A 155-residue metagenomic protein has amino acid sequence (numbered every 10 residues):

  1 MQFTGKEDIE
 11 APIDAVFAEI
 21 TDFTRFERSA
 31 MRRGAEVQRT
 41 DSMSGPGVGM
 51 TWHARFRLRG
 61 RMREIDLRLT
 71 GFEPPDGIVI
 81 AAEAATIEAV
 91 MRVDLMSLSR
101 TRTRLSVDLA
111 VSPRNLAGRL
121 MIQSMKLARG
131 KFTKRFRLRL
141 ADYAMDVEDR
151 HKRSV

Functional and structural regions predicted by a protein language model:
M1-S44: Hydrophobic ligand-binding cavity/cleft-lining segments
Q2-T4, M62-D66, I87-R92: Short, surface-exposed coil-to-beta transition loops
K6-E10, R55, R68, D94: Generic structural detector for well-ordered beta-strands
I9-A11, L58-G60, G71-E73, V111-N115: Beta-strand elements of well-folded, non-transmembrane domains
I13, G45, G71-P75, D94-R104: A short, structured loop/turn motif at beta-sheet edges
D14-A18, R100, K134, L138-A141 (+1 more regions): Replace "anionic and nucleotidyl ligands
Q38-A84, L138-V155: Glycine-rich portal/gate segments that line the openings of hydrophobic small-molecule binding cavities
A81-K134: Beta-strand/loop substructures that line and gate deep hydrophobic ligand-binding cavities in soluble
